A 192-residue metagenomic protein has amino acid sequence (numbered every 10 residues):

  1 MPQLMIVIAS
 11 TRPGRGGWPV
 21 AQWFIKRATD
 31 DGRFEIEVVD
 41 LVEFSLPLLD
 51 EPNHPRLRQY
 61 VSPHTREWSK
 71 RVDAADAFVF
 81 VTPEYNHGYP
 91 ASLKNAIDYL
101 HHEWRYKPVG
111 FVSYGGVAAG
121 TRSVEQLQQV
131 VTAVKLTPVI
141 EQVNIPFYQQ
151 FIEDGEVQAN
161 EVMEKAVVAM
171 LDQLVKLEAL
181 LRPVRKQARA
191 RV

Functional and structural regions predicted by a protein language model:
M1-I6, P108, P146-G155: A short small-residue
M1-T82, H87-N95, Q158-V168, D172-K176 (+1 more regions): N-terminal beta1-alpha1-beta2 submodule of the flavodoxin-like/Rossmannoid cofactor-binding fold
W23, R27-D31, Y99, E103 (+1 more regions): Alpha-helical structural signal in soluble globular domains
E37-L48, H102, V134-D154: Mobile beta-alpha loop/short-helix "lid" or hinge segments that flank ligand
N53-H54, H101, T132-K135, A179: A generic structural signal for secondary-structure junctions that act as hinges or helix/strand caps at the edges
S69-D73, Y85-N95, Y99-R105, G110-G116 (+1 more regions): Acidic/histidine-enriched, beta-strand-rich ligand/metal-binding domains
R105-Y148, E161-K165: Short, glycine-/small-residue-rich phosphate/pyrophosphate-handling segment
